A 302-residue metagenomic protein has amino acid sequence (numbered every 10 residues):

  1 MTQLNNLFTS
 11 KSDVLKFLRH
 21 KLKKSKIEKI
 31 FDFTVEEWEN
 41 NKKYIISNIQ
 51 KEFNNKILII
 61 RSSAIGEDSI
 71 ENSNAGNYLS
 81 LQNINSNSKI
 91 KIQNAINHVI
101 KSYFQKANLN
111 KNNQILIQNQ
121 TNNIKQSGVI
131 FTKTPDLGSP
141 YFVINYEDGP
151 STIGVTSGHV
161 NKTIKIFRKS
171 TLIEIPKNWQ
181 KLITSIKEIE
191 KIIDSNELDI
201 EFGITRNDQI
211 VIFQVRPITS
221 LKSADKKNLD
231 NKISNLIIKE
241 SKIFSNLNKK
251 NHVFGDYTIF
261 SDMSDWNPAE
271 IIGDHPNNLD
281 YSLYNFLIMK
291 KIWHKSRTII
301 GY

Functional and structural regions predicted by a protein language model:
M1-K24, T34-E39, I70, I90-I96 (+2 more regions): Conserved divalent-metal-coordinating catalytic cores that perform phosphate/pyrophosphate/nucleotidyl transfer
S10, I65, I84-S88: Intrinsic-disorder/low-complexity, polar/charged segments
K16-H20, E28-T34, Q50-N83, K106-N122 (+1 more regions): ATP-grasp fold ATP-binding core
N40-K43, S47, K51, S102 (+2 more regions): Polar/charged alpha-helical tracts
K42-I49, S73-N77, I130-K133: Short, surface-exposed amphipathic charged segments that create phosphate/polyanion-binding patches used for binding
N77-S102: Glycine-rich active-site/cofactor-binding loop and its immediate structural neighborhood
I100, F104, T121, E190-D194: Short regulatory alpha-helical segment in sensory/regulatory domains of signaling proteins that mediates
